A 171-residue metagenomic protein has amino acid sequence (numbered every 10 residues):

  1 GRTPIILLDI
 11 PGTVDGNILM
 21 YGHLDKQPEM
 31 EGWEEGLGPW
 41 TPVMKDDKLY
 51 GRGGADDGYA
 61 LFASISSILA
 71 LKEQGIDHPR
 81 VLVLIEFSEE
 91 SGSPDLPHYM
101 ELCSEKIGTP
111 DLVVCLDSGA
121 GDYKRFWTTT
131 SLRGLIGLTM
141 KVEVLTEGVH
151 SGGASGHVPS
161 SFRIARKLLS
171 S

Functional and structural regions predicted by a protein language model:
G1-R52, L71-H78: Acidic/His- and Gly-rich active-site-bordering loop/insert found across diverse amide/peptide-bond hydrolases
I5, R80, L135-G137: Broad gene-expression machinery/nucleic-acid interaction feature
G16, P28, S91, D122 (+1 more regions): Residue-level signal for secondary-structure boundary sites
G22-L24, D46, F87, L116-G119 (+1 more regions): Fold-independent oxyanion-binding glycine-rich loops and adjacent beta-strand/coil segments at enzyme active sites
L49-F62, E90, S155, P159 (+1 more regions): Short, conserved micro-motifs enriched in small and acidic residues
A55-S131: Acidic/histidine-rich catalytic neighborhood of metal-dependent amide-processing enzymes
P97, E105-S171: Midchain, well-structured core segments that form catalytic/ion-binding scaffolds
